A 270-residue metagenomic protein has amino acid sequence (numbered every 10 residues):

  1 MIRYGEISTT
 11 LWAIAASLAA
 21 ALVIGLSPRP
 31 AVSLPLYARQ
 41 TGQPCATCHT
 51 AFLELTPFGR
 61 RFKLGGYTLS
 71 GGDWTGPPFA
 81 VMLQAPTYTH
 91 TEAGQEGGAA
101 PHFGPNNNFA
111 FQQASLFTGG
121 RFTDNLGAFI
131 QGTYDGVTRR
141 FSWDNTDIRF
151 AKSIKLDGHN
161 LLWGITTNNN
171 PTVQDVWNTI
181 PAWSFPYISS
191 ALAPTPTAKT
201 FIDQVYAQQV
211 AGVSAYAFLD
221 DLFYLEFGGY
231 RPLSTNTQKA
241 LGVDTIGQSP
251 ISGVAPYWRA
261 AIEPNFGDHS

Functional and structural regions predicted by a protein language model:
I2-A16: Bacterial N-terminal signal peptides that target proteins for export
A13-G25: Bacterial N-terminal signal peptides
A31-P35: Boundary at the C-terminal end of the N-terminal hydrophobic targeting segment
A38, L55-Q84: Gly/Gly-Pro-rich "capping" loops immediately C-terminal to redox-active cysteine motifs in periplasmic/lumenal
Q43-F52: The canonical Cys-X-X-Cys-His
T56-P57, V81-H90, F103-T235, S252-Y257 (+1 more regions): Outer membrane beta-barrel
Q95-F103, A240-D244: Flexible, solvent-exposed loop segments that connect beta-strands
